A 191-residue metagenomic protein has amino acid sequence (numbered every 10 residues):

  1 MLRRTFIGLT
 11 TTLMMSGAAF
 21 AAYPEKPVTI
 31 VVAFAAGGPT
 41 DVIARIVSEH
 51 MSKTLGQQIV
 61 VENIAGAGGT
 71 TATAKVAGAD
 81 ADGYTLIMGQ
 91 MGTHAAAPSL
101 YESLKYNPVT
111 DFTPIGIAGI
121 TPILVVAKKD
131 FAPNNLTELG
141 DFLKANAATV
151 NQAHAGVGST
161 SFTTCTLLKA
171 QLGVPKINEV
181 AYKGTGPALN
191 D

Functional and structural regions predicted by a protein language model:
R3-I7: N-terminal export leaders
L9, L13-M14, K105-V109: Short gly/ser/thr-rich secondary-structure transition/capping motifs
M15-A19: N-terminal signal peptide c-region/cleavage motif recognized by signal peptidases
A21-T110, T149-N151, V157, L172-D191: N-terminal (or domain-start) structured segment
K75, P114, E138, T164 (+1 more regions): Well-formed, non-transmembrane alpha-helical positions, independent of function
A95-S103, A118-A132, T166-Q171: Periplasmic solute-binding protein
I115-Q152: A conserved helix-loop-strand patch within extracytoplasmic ligand-binding domains of the periplasmic binding
A155-T164: Secondary-structure junction motif
